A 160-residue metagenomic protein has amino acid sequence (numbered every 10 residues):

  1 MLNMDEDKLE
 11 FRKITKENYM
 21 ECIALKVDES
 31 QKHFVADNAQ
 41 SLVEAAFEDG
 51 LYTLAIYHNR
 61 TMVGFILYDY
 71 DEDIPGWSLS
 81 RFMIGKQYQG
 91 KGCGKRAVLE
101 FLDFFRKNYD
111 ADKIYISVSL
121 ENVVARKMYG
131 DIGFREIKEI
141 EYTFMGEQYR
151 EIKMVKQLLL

Functional and structural regions predicted by a protein language model:
M1-N3: Acyl-donor-binding surface of acyltransferase catalytic domains
D5-Q89, V98-E100, F104, N108 (+2 more regions): Acetyl-CoA-dependent GNAT
G85-L99, S119-K127, D131: Conserved glycine-rich acetyl-CoA-binding loop
D112-Y115, S119-V123, D131-R135, E139-L160: C-terminal "cap" of GNAT-fold acetyltransferases
